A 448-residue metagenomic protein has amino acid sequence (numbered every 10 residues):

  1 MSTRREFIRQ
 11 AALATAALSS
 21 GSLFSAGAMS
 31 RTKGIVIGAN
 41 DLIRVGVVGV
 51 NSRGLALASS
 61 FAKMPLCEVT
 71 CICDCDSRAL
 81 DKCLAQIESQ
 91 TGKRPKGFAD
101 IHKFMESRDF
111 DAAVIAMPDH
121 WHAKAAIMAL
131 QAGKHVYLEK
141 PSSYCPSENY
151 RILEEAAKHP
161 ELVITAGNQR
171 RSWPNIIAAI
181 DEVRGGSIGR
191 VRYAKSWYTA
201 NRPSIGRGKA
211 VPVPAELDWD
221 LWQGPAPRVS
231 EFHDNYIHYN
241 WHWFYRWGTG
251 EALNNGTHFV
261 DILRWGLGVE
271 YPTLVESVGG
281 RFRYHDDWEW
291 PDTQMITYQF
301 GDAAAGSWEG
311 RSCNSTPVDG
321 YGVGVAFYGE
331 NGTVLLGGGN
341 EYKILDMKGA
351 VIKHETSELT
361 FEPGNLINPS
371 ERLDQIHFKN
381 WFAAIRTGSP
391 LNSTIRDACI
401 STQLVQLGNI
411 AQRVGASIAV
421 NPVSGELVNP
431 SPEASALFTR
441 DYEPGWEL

Functional and structural regions predicted by a protein language model:
M1-L138, S147-V163: N-terminal glycine-/serine-/threonine-rich beta1-alpha1-beta2 phosphate-ribose binding loop of Rossmann-like
R31, I177-A178, R190, K195 (+2 more regions): Contiguous beta-strand/loop segments that form the cofactor/metal-binding neighborhood of enzyme cores
R44-V48, V69-C73, V114-A116, Y137-L138 (+9 more regions): Structural recognition of the beta-strand scaffold that forms the well-ordered cores of secreted hydrolase catalytic
V50, S172, E371-Q375: Generic alpha-helical segment signature
D76-A79, F98, P118-H122, S142-C145 (+4 more regions): Short, solvent-exposed turn/loop segments enriched in Gly/Ser/Thr/Pro and often Arg
H135, S143-L221: A contiguous active-site-proximal alpha/beta segment in oxidoreductase catalytic domains
K140, G186, G388: Conserved G/P- and acidic residue-centered "switch" motifs that form tight phosphate/ATP-binding loops in soluble
